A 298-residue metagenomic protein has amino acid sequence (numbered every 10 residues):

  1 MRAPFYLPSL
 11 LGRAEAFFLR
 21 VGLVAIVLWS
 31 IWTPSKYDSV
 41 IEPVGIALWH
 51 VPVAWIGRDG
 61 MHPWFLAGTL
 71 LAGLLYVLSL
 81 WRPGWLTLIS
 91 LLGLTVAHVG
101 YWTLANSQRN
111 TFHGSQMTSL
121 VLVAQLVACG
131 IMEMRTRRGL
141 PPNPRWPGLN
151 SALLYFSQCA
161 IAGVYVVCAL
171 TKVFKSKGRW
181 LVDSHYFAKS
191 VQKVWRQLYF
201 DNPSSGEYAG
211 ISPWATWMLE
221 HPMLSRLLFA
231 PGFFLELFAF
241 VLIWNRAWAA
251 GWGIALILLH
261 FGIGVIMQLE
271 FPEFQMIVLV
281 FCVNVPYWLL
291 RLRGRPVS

Functional and structural regions predicted by a protein language model:
M1-S298: Alpha-helical membrane-anchoring segments
